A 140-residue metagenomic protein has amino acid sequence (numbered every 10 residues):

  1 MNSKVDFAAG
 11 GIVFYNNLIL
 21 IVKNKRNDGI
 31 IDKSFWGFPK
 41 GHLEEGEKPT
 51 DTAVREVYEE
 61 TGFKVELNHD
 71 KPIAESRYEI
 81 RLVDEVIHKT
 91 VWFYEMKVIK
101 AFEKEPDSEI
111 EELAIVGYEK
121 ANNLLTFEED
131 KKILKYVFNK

Functional and structural regions predicted by a protein language model:
M1-F38: N-terminal strand-loop-strand
F7-A9, N17, K89-W92, E111: Change "...and in nucleic-acid phosphodiester-cleaving endonucleases..." to "...and in nucleic-acid processing enzymes
F14-I19, N27, E44-E45, R77-Y78 (+1 more regions): Short, charged/polar surface micro-motifs in flexible loops or helix N-caps
G37, H88, I115: Short aromatic/basic micro-patch
G37, K64, D84, T126-E129: Preference for well-ordered, secondary-structure-rich cores of eukaryotic proteins
F38-I73: The catalytic Nudix box helix
G62-F102: Active-site segment of metal-dependent pyrophosphate-handling enzymes, primarily the Nudix hydrolase catalytic core
W92-L134: NUDIX/MutT-family hydrolases
